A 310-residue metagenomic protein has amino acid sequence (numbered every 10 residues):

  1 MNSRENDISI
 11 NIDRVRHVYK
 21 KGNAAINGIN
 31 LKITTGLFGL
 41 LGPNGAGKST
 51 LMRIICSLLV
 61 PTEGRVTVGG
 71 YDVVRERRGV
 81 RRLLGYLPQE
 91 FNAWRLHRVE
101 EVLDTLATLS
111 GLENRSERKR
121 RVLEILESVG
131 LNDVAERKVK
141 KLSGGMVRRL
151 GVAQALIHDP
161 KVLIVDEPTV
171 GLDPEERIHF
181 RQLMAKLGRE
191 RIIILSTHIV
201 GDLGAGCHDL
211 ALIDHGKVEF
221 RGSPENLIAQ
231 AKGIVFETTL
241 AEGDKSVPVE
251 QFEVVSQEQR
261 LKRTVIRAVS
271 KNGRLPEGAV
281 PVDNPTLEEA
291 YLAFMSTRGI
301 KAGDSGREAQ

Functional and structural regions predicted by a protein language model:
N2-I12, R16-G28, T34, R77: A short, flexible loop at the N-terminus of ABC-type nucleotide-binding domains that lies
P43-G47: Walker A (P-loop) phosphate-binding loop of ABC-type ATPase nucleotide-binding domains
C56: Helix-to-loop junction immediately C-terminal to a conserved catalytic motif
G64-R75, G79-V80: Conserved ABC transporter NBD signature motif
D104, T108-G111, S116-V134: Conserved ABC ATPase "signature" region
I157-K161, E190: A short, proline-enriched helix->beta-strand linker immediately N-terminal to the Walker B motif in ABC-type P-loop
L163-E167, L172: Catalytic Walker B motif of ABC-type/P-loop ATPase nucleotide-binding domains
F180-R267: ABC transporter nucleotide-binding domain
